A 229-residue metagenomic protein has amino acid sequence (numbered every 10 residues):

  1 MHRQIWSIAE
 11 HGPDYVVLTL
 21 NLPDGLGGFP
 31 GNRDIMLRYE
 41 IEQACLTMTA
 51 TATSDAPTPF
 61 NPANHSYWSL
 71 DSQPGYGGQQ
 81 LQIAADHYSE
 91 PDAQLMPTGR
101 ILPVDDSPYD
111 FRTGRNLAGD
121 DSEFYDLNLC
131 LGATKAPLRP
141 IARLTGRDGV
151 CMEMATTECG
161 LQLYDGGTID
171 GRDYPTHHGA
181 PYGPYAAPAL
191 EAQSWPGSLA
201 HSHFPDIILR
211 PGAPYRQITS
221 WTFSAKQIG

Functional and structural regions predicted by a protein language model:
M1-G229: An exposed, glycine/acidic-rich loop-and-rim segment of catalytic or binding clefts
